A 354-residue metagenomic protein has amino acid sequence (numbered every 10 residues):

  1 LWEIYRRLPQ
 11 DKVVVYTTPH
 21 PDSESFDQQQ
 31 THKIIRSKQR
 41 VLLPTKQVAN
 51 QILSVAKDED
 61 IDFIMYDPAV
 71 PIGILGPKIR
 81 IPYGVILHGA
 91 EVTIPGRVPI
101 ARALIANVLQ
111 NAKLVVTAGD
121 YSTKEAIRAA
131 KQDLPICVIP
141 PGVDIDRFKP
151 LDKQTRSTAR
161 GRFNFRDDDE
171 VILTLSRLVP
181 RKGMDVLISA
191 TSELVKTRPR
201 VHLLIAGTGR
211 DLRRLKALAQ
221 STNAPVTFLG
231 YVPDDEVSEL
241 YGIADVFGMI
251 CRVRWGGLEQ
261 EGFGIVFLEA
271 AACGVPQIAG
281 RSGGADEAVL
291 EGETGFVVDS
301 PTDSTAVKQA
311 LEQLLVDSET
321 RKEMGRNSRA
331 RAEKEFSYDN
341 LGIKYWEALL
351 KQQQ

Functional and structural regions predicted by a protein language model:
L1-D22, Q28: N-terminal subdomain of nucleotide-sugar transferases
Y66-I72: Short His-centered aromatic/hydrophobic patch
Y121, G142: Carbohydrate-associated surface elements
T158-G161, R200, R214, Q313 (+2 more regions): A short, well-ordered alpha-helix in the C-terminal region of glycosyltransferases
R166-K182, I188-S192, L204: Conserved donor-binding/catalytic core segment of Leloir-type glycosyltransferases
L212-R213, D286-E312, E319-E323: Change "using UDP/GDP/dTDP sugars" to "using nucleotide sugars
R213-S238, V246: Nucleotide-activated donor-binding/catalytic signature segment of Leloir-type glycosyltransferases, i.e., the conserved
G242-Q260, V275: Acidic donor-binding loop of glycosyltransferase active sites
